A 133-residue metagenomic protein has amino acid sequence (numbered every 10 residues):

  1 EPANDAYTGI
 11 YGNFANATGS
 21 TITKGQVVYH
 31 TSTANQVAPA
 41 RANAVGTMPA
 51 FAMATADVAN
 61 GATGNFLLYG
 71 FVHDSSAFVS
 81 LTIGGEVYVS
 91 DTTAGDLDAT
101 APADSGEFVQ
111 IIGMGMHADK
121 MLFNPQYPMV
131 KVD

Functional and structural regions predicted by a protein language model:
E1-D133: Glycine-anchored, exposed beta-strand/edge motif detector
